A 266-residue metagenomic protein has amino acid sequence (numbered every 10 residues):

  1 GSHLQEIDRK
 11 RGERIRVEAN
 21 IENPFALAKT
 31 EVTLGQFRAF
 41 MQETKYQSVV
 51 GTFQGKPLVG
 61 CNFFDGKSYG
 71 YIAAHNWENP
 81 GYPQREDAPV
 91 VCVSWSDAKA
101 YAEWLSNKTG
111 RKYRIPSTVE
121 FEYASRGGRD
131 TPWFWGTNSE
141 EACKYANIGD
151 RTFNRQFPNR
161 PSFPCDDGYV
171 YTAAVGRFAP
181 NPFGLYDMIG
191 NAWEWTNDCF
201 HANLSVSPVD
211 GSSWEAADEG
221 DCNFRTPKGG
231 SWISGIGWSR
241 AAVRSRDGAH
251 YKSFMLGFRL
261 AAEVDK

Functional and structural regions predicted by a protein language model:
G1-Y69, A74, A88-D97, G190 (+1 more regions): A short glycine-rich, aromatic-capped structural motif
V17-E18, F183, A249: Short, surface-exposed beta-strand/loop micro-motifs that present aromatic residues
A26, P132, E194, G257-R259: Residues embedded in well-ordered beta-strands
M41, S125-G128, V264: Hydrophobic aliphatic residues
F53-R244, K252: Functional-site microenvironments in short loops/helix caps that host divalent-cation chemistry
S253-K266: Short, structured beta-strand segments at or near domain termini in extracellular proteins/domains
